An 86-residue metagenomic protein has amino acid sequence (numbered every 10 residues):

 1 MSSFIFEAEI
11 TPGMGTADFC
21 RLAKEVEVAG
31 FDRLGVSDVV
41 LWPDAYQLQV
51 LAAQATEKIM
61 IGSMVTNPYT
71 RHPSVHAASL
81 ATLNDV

Functional and structural regions predicted by a protein language model:
M1-M64: N-terminal beta1-alpha1-beta2 module of alpha/beta enzyme domains
G62, D85-V86: A short, terminal or domain-edge coil/loop segment
Y69-D85: Glycine-rich anion/phosphate-binding loops
